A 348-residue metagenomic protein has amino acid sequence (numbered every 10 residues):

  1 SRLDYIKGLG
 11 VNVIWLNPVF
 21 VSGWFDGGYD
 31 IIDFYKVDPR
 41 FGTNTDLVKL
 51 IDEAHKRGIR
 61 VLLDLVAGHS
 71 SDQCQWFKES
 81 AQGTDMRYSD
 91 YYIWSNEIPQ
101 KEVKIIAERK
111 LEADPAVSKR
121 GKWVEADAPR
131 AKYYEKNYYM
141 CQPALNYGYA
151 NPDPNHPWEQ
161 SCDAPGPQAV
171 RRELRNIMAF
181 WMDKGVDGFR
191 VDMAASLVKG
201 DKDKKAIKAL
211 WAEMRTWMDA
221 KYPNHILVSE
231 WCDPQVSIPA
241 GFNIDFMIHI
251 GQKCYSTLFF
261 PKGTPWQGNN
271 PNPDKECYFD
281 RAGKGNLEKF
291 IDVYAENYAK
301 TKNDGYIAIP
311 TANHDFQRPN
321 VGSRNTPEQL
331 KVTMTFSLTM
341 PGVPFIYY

Functional and structural regions predicted by a protein language model:
S1-A169, D183, A194-F242: Acidic/aromatic-lined carbohydrate-recognition and catalytic surfaces of CAZymes acting on diverse glycans
R2-G10, I51, R175-D183, V293-K300 (+1 more regions): Short amphipathic alpha-helices and their capping/turn segments at secondary-structure boundaries
I14, F189-V191, I346: Hydrophobic residues within beta-strands of alpha/beta enzymes
L47, L174, Q329-L330: Amphipathic coiled-coil/heptad-repeat helices and related helical stalk/stem segments that mediate oligomerization
I59, Y134, D187, A308-P310 (+1 more regions): Residue-level marker of motif borders
H69, R175-G200, D304, I309-F316: Active-site groove signature of glycoside hydrolases
D72-Q73, F77-E108, W211, R215-T216 (+1 more regions): Conserved alpha/beta catalytic core and glycan-binding cleft of carbohydrate-active enzymes
A164-I177, K284-E296: A Trp-anchored, charged/polar loop motif used as the substrate-binding/catalytic surface of acyl/ester-handling
